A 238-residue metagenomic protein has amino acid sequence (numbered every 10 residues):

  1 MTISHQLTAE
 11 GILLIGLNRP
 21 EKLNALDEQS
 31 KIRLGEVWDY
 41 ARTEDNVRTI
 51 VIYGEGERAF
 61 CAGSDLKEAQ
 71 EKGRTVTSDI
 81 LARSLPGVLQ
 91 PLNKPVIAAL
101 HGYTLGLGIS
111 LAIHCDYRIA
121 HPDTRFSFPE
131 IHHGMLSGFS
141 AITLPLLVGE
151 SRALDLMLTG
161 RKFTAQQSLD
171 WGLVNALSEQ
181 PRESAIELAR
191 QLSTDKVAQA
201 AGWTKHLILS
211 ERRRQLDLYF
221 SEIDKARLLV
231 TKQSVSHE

Functional and structural regions predicted by a protein language model:
M1-Y53: Conserved CoA-thioester-binding segment of acyl-CoA-metabolizing enzymes
I52, D65, L111-I113, S168: Hydrophobic/aromatic residues within transmembrane alpha-helices of multi-pass small-molecule transporters
G54-V88, T104, Q215: Glycine- (often His-adjacent) and acidic-residue-rich active-site loop that binds/positions the CoA thioester
G87-H133: Glycine-rich beta-to-alpha active-site loop
I119-T124, W171-Y219: C-terminal long alpha-helix characteristic of the crotonase
I142-S151: Hydrophobic, secondary-structure "cap" segments at the distal end of domains
L156-G160, T204-I208, A226: Short alpha-helical scaffolding segments that buttress acidic/His motifs in well-ordered protein cores
R161-Q167: Acidic, divalent-metal-coordinating active-site segment for phosphoryl/phosphodiester hydrolysis, typified by short
